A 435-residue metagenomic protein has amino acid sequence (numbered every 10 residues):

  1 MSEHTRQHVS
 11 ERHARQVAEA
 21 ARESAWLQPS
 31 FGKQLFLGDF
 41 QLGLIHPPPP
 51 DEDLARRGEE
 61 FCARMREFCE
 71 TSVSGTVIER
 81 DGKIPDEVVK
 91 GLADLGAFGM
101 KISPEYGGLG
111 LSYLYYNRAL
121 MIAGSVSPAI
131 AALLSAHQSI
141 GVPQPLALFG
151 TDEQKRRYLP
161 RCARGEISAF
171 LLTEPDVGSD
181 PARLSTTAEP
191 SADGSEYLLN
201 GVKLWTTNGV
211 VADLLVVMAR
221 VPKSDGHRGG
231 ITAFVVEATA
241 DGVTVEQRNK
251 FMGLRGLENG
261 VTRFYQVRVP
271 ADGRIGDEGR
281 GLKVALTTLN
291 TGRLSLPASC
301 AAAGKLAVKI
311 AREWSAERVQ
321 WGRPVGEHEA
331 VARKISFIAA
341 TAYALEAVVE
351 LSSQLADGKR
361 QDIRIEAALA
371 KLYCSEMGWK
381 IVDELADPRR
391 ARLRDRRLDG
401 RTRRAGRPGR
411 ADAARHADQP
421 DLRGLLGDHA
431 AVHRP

Functional and structural regions predicted by a protein language model:
M1-G75, G82-K83, E87: Extended, charge-enriched "interface" segments that sit outside catalytic cores
H4-R12, E67, G96, T206 (+4 more regions): Alpha-helix capping/hinge segments and adjacent helical runs
F61, F68-S135, L171-D176, V202-L204 (+2 more regions): Active-site beta-strand/loop segments that form the cofactor-binding cradle of oxidoreductase flavoproteins
I78-R80, D94, T151-D152, R156 (+3 more regions): Gly/Pro-rich turn-and-neighbor structural signature
D94-G165, T207-L214, A342, E346-V349 (+3 more regions): Internal helix-loop-helix
R164-L172: A short, Trp-centered hydrophobic/proline-enriched beta-strand micro-motif
S195-E196, N200-T244: A short core secondary-structure module
T244-Y343, Q419, L426-H429, P435: Glycine-rich beta->alpha junctions and the first turn(s) of the following alpha-helix
